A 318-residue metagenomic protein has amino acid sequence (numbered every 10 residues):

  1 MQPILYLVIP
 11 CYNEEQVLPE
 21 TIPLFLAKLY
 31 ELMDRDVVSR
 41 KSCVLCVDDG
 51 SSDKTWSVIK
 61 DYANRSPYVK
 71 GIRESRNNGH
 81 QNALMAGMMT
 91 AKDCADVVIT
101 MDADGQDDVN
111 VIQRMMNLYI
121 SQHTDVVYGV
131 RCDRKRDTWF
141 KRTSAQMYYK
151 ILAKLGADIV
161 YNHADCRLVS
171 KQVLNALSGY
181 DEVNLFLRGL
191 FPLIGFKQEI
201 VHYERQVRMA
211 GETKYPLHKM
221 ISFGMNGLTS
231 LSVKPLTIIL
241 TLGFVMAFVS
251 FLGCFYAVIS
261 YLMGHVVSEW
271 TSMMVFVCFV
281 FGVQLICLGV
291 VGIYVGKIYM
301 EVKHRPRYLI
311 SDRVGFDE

Functional and structural regions predicted by a protein language model:
M1-D137: Structured catalytic core of nucleotide-sugar glycosyltransferases
M1-I4, R188-E318: Hydrophobic helical membrane-anchoring modules
A27-E31, D61, R65, S121 (+6 more regions): Conserved amphipathic alpha-helical interaction elements at protein-protein interfaces in regulatory, energy-coupling
V37-K41, V127-Y128, V160-H163, F186 (+3 more regions): Short, hydrophobic secondary-structure boundary micro-motifs
K70-T90, V109-L187, Q206-M225: Acceptor/aglycone-binding surface of glycosyltransferases and processive sugar-polymer synthases
A103-G105, A157, Y203, V233: Short, conserved catalytic or interaction motifs in soluble domains
